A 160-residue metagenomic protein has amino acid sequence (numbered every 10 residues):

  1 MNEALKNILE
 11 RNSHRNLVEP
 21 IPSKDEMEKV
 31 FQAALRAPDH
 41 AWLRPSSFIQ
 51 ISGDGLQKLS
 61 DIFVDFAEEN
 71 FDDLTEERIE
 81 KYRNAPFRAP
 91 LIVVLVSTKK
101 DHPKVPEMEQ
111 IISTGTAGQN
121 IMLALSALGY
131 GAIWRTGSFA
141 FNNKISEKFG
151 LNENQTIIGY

Functional and structural regions predicted by a protein language model:
M1-R88: N-terminal amphipathic, basic helical "cap/leader" segment at the start of enzyme domains
N7, I92-V94, Y160: Conserved hydrophobic/aromatic beta-strand scaffold that supports enzyme active sites
A34, V93, K99, P103-E147: Small-aliphatic-rich amphipathic alpha-helix that forms the alpha element of a beta-alpha
V64-L74, K104-E109, K148-F149: Short, surface-exposed loop/helix-turn segments at secondary-structure junctions that function as lids/hinges flanking
E68, F87-K100: Acidic-glycine-rich active-site phosphate/pyrophosphate-binding loop
P90-I92, G131, T156-I158: Structural motif
F149-Y160: A glycine-rich helix N-cap at a beta->alpha junction
